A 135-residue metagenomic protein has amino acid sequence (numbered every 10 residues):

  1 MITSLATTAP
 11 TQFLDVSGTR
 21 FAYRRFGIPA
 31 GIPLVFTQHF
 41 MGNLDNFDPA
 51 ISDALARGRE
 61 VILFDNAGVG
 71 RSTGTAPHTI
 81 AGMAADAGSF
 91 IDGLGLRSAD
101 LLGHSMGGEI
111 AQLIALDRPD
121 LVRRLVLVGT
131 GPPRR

Functional and structural regions predicted by a protein language model:
I2-R20: N-terminal cap/lid segment of alpha/beta-hydrolase-fold proteins
A9, N46, A50, G82-S89: Alpha-helical elements of Rossmann-like donor-binding domains used by nucleotide-donor carbohydrate transfer enzymes
V16-T73: Conserved HGGG/HGGXW glycine-rich cap/lid loop of the alpha/beta-hydrolase fold
M41, N46, A76, A81 (+1 more regions): Flexible, active-site-proximal loop/turn residues at the rims of small-molecule/cofactor binding pockets and catalytic
D53, R57, S89, L116-D120: Short, well-ordered alpha-helices that flank and scaffold nucleotide-derived cofactor binding pockets
I62-L102: Active-site loop/oxyanion-hole signature of alpha/beta-hydrolase fold enzymes
R97-R135: Conserved hydrolase catalytic core segment
